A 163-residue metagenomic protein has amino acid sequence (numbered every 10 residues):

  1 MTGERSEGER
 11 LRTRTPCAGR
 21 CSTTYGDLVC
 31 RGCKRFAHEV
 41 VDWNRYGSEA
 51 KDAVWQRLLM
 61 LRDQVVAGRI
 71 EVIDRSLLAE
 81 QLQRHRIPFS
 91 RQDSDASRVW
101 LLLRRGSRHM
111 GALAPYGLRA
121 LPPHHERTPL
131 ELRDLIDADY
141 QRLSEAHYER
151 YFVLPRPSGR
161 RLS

Functional and structural regions predicted by a protein language model:
M1-E71: N-terminal cysteine/histidine-rich coordination modules
E4-E9, E39, E49, E80 (+4 more regions): Glutamate identity and glutamate-enriched acidic tracts
A18, D52-L59, A79, Q83 (+3 more regions): Generic detector of well-ordered alpha-helical segments enriched in charged/polar residues, highlighting helical
E49, L61, G106, L154-P157: A generic structural signal for solvent-exposed, polar alpha-helical segments
V66-H124: Short flanking/linker segments adjacent to small metal-binding domains or redox-active Cys/His motifs
H109-S163: C-terminal, charged low-complexity interaction regions
